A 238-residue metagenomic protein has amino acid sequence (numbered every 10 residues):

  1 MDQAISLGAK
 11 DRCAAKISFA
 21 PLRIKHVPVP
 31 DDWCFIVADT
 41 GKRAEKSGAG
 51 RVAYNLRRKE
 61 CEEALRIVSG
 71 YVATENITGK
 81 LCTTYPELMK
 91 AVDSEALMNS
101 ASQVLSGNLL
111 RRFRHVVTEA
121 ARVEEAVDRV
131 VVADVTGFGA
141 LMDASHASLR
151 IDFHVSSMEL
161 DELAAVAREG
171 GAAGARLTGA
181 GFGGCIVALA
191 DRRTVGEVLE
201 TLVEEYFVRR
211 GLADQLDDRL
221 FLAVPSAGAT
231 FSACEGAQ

Functional and structural regions predicted by a protein language model:
M1-I5, A175-C185: Conserved phosphate/anionic-ligand binding catalytic regions in large, soluble enzymes, centered on
S6-G174, L189-Q238: C-terminal nucleotide
